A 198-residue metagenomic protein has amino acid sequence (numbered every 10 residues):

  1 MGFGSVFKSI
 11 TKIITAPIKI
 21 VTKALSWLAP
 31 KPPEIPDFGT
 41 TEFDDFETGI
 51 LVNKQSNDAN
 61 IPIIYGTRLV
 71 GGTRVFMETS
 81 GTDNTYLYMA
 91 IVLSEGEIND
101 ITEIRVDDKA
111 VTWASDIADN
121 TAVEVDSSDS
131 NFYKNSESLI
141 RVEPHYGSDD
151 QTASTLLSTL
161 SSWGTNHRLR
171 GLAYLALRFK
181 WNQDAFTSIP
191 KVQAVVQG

Functional and structural regions predicted by a protein language model:
G2-S9, I13-G198: Polar, S/T/G-rich
